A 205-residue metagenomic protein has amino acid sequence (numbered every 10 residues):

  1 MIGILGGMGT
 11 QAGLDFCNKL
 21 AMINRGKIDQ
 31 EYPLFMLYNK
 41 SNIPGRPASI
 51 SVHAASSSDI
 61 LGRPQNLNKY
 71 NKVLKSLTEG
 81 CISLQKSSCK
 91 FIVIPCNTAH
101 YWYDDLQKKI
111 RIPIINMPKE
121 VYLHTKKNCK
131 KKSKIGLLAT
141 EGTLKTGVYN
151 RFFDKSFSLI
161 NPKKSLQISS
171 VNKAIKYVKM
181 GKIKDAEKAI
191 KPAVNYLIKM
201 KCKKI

Functional and structural regions predicted by a protein language model:
M1-I205: Non-catalytic structural scaffold of enzyme domains
